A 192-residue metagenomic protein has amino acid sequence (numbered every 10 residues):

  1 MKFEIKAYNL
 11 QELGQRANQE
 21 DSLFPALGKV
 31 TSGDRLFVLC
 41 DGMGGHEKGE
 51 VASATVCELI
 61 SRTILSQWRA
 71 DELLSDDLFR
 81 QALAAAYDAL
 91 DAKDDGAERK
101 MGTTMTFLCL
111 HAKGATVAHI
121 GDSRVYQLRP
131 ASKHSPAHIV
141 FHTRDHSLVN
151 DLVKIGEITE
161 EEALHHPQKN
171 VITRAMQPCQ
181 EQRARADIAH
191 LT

Functional and structural regions predicted by a protein language model:
M1-T192: PP2C/PPM-type serine/threonine phosphatase catalytic domain
